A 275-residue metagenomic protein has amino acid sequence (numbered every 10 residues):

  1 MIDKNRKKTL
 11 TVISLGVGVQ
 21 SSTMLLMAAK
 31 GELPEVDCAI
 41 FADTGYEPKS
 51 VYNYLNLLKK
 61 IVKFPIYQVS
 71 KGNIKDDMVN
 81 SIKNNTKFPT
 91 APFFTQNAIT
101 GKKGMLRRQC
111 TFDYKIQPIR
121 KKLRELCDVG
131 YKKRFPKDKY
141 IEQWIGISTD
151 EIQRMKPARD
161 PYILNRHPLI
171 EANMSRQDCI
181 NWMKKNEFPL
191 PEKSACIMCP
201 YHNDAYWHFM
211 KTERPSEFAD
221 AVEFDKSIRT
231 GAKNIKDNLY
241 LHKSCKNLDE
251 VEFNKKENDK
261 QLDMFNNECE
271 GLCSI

Functional and structural regions predicted by a protein language model:
M1-I275: Nucleotide-activated chemistry modules centered on ATP-dependent adenylation/adenylyltransferase
